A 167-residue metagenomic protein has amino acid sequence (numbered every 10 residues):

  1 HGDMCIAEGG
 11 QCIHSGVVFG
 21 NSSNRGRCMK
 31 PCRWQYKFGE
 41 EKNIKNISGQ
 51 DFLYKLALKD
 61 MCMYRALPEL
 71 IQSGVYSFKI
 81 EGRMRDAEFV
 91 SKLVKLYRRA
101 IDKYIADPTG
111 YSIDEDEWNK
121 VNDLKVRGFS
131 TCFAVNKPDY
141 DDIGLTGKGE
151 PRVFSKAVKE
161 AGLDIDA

Functional and structural regions predicted by a protein language model:
H1-A167: Surface-exposed amphipathic alpha-helical tracts and adjacent flexible/coil segments at the periphery of soluble enzymes
